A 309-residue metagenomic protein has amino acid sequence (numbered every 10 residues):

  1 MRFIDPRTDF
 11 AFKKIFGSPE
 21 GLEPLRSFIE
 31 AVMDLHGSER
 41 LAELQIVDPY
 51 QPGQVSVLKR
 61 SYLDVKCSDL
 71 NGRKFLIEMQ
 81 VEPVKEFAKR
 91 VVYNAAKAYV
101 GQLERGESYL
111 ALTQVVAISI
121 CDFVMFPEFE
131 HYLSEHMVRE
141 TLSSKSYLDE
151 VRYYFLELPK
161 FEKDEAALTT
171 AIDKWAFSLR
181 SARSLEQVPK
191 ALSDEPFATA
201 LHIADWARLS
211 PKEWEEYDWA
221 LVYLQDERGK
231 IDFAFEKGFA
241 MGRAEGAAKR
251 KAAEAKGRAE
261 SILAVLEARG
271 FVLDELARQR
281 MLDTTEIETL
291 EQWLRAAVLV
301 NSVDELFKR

Functional and structural regions predicted by a protein language model:
M1-R309: Elongated, amphipathic alpha-helical interaction scaffolds
